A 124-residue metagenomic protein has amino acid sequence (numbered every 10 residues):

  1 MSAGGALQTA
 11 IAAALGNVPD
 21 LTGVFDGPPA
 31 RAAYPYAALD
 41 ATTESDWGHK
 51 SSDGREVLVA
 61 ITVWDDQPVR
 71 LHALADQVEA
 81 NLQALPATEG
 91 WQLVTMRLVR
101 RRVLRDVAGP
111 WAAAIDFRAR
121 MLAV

Functional and structural regions predicted by a protein language model:
M1-G23, A41-V124: Charged, amphipathic alpha-helical segments and their flanking helix caps
P28-A32, V107: A short beta-turn/loop motif at secondary-structure boundaries
A32-A33, A87: Short loop/helix-cap segments at secondary-structure boundaries that form the rim of catalytic
A33-T43: A short, hydrophobic beta-strand-centered structural micro-motif
